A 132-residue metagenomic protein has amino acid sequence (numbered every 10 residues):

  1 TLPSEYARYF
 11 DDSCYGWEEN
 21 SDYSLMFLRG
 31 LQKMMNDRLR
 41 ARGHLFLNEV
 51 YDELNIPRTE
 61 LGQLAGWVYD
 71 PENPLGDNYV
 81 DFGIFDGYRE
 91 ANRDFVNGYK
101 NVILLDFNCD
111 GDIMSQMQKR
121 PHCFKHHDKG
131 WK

Functional and structural regions predicted by a protein language model:
T1-K132: Long, helix-rich, hydrophobic modules that act as membrane-proximal anchors or helical bundle/coiled-coil regulators
